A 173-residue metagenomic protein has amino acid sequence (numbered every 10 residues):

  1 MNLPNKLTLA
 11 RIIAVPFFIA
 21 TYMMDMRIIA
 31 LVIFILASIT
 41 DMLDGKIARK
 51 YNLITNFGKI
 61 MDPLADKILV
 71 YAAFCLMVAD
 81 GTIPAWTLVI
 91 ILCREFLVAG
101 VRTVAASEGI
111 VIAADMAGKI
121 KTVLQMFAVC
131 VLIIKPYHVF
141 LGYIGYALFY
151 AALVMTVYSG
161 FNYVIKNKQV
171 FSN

Functional and structural regions predicted by a protein language model:
M1-N173: Alpha-helical transmembrane bundles and membrane-interface segments of multipass inner-membrane proteins
